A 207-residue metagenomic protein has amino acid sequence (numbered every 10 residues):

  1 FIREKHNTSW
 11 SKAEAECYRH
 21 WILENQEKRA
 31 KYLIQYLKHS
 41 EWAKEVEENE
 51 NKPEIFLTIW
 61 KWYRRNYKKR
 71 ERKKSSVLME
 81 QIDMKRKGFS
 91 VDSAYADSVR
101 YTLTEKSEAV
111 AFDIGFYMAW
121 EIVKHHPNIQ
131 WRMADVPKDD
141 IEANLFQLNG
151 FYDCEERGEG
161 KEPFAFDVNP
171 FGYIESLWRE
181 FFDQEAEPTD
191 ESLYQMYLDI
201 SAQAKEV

Functional and structural regions predicted by a protein language model:
F1, Y32, F56, F89 (+7 more regions): Phenylalanine-focused residue identity feature
F1-T104, A202-V207: The feature captures two recurrent sequence modes
R64-K68, V123, R179-F182: Alpha-helical repeat scaffolds in large eukaryotic proteins
S75, M79-E142: Aromatic- and glycine-enriched beta-alpha-beta binding-site module
K138-V207: A recognition module on extended beta-rich or small alphabeta surfaces enriched in W/G with H and D/E
